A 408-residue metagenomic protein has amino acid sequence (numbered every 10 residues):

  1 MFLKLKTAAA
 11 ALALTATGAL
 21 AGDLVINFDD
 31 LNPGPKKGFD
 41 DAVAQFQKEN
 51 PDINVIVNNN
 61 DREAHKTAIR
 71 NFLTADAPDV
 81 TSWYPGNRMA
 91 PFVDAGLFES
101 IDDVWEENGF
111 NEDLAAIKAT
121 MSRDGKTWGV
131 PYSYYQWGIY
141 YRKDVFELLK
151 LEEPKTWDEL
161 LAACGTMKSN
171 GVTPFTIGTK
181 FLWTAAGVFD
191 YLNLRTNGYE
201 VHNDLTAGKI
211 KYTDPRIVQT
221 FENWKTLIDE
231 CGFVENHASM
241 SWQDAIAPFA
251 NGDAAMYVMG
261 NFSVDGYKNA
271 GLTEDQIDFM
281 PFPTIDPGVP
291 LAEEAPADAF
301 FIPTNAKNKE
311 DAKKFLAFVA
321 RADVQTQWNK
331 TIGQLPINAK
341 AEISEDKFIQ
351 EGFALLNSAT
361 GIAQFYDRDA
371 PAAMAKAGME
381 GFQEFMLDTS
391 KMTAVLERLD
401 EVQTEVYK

Functional and structural regions predicted by a protein language model:
A44-E49, L148-L149, E222, E230 (+3 more regions): Extracytoplasmic/periplasmic substrate-recognition and gating elements
Q45-D113, T120-S122, D144-K155, P248 (+4 more regions): Extracytoplasmic "Venus flytrap"/periplasmic binding protein-like
K48-E49, N54, E147, N357-K408: Conserved C-terminal helix/tail region of periplasmic/extracytoplasmic solute-binding proteins
P78-D79, G109-V145, T173-I177, V289-A292 (+1 more regions): A structural signal for short loop-to-beta-strand junctions that line the ligand-binding cleft of periplasmic/secreted
Y84-W137, L161, V188-D190, R216 (+3 more regions): Hinge/lid segment of periplasmic solute-binding proteins
K118-T120, M280-P281, N329-A377, E384 (+1 more regions): Long, aromatic- and glycine/proline-rich binding clefts that accommodate carbohydrate-like moieties
W128-Y132, W137, L161-I210, K225 (+1 more regions): Extracytoplasmic/periplasmic solute-binding protein
T166, A207-A238: Glycine-centered hinge/linker elements that transmit conformational signals in sensory and ligand-binding systems
